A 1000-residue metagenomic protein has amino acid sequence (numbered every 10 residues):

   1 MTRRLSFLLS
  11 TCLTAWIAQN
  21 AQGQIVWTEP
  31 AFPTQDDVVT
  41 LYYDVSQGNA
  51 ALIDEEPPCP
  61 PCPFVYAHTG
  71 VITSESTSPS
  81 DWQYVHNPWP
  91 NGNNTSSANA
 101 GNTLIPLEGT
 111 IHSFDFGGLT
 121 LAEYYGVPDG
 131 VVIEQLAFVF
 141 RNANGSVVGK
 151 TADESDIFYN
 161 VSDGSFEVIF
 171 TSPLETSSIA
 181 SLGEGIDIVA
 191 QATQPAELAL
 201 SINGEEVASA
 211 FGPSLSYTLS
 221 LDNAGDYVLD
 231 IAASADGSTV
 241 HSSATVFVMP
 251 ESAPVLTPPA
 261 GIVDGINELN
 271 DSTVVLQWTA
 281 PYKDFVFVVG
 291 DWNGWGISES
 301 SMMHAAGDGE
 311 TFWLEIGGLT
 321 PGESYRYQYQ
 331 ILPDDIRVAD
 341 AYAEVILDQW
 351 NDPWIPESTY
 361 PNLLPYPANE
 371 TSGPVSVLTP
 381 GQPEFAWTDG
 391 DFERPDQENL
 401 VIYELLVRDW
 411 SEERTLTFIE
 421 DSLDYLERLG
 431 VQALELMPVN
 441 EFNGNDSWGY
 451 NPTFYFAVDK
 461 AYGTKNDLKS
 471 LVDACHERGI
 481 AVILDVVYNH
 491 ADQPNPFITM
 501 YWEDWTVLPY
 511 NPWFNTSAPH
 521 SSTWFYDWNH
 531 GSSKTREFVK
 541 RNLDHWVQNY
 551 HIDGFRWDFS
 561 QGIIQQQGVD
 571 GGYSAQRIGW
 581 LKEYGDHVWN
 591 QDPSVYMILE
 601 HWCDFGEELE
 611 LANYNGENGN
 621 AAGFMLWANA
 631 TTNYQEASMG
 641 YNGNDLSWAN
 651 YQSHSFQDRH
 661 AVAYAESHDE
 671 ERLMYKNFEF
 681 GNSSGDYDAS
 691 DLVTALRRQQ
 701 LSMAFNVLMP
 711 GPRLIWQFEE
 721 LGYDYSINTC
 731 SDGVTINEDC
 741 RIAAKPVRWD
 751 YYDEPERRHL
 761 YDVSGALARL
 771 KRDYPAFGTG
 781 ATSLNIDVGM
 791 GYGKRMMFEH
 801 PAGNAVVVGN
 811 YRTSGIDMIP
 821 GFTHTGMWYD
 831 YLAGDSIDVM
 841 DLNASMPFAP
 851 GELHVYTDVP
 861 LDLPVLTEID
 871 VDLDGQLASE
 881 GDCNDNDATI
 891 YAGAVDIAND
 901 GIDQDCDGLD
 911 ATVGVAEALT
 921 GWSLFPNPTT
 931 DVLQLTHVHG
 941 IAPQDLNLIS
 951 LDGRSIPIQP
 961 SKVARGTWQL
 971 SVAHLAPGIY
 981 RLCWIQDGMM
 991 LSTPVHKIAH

Functional and structural regions predicted by a protein language model:
S6-F7, W16-A21, A916-F925, T929-H1000: C-terminal outer-membrane/trafficking sorting elements
G23, I346-N351, Q382-Q576, W580-D592: Substrate-binding/active-site clefts of carbohydrate-active enzymes
F64-D129, G145-T151, A208-G212, N270 (+2 more regions): Aromatic-rich carbohydrate-binding modules that target alpha-glucans
T171, L861-D874, L909-F925, H939-G940 (+1 more regions): Residue-level detector of functionally pivotal "anchor" positions at catalytic/ligand-binding pockets or at interdomain
F247-V286, A341-N399: Basic K/R-rich, polyanion-interacting modules in nucleoproteins and related proteins
W354, H551, G579-D724, N728 (+4 more regions): Conserved alpha/beta catalytic core and glycan-binding cleft of carbohydrate-active enzymes
M840-T867: C-terminal beta-strand-rich structural cap/linker in extracellular carbohydrate-active enzymes
V865-G914: Extracellular calcium-associated, cysteine-rich motifs in secreted modular proteins
